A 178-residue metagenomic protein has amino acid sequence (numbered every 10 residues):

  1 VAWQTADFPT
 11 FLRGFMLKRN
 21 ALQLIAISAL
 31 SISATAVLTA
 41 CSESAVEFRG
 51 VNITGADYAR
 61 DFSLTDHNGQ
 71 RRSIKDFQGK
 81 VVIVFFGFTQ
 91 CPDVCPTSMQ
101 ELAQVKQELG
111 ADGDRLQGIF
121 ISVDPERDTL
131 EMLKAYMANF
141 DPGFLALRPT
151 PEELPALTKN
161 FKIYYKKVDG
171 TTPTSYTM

Functional and structural regions predicted by a protein language model:
A21-L22: N-terminal export leaders
I27-A36: Bacterial N-terminal signal peptides
L38-A40: C-terminal motif of bacterial Sec signal peptides marking the signal peptidase cleavage site
S42-S44: Bacterial signal peptide processing site
F62-V82, K106: A short beta-strand-turn-helix
K75-S98, L102: Short active-site neighborhood of thiol/selenol oxidoreductases, capturing the structured segment around
R115-D128, G143-E152: Thiol-based oxidoreductase modules, predominantly thioredoxin-like and allied folds used for disulfide exchange
K134-M178: Short, internal strand/loop/helix patches that form the active-site neighborhood or redox-interaction surface
